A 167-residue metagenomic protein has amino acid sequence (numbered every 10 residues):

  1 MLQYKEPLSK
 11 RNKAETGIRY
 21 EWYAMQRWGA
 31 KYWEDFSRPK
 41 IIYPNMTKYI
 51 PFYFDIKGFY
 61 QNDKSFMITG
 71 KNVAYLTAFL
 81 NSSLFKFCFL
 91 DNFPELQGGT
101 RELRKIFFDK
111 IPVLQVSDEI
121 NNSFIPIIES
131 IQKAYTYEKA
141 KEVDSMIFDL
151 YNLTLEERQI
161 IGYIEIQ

Functional and structural regions predicted by a protein language model:
M1-I120, D149: Polybasic, glycine- and aromatic-enriched phosphate-binding surface used to engage nucleic acids
K110, Q115-Q167: Non-catalytic DNA-recognition/assembly elements of restriction-modification systems
